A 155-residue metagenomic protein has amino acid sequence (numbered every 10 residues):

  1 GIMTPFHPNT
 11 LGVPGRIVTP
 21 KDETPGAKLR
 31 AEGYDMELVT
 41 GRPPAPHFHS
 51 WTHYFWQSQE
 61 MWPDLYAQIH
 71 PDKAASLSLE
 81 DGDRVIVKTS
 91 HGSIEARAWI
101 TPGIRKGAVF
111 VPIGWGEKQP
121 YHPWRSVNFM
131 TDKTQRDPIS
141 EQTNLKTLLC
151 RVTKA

Functional and structural regions predicted by a protein language model:
G1-Q57: Long, low-complexity segments enriched in small/aliphatic residues
H49, Y54-Q68, D72-A155: Long, contiguous, secondary-structure-rich segments that constitute the structural scaffold of globular domains
